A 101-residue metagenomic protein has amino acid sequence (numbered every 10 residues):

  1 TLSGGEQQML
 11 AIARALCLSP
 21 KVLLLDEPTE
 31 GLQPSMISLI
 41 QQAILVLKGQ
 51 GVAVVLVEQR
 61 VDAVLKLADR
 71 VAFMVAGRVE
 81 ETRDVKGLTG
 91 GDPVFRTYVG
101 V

Functional and structural regions predicted by a protein language model:
I12: Hydrophobic anchor residue at the start of the ABC signature
A15-L16: ABC ATPase C-loop
S19: Conserved catalytic motifs of ABC-family nucleotide-binding domains
L23-E27: Catalytic Walker B motif of ABC-type/P-loop ATPase nucleotide-binding domains
S38-Q50: Helical segment within the ABC ATPase nucleotide-binding domain
E58-Q59: H-loop/switch region of ABC-family ATPase nucleotide-binding domains
V64-K66: A short, surface-exposed alpha-helical micro-motif characterized by mixed small hydrophobic and charged/polar residues
